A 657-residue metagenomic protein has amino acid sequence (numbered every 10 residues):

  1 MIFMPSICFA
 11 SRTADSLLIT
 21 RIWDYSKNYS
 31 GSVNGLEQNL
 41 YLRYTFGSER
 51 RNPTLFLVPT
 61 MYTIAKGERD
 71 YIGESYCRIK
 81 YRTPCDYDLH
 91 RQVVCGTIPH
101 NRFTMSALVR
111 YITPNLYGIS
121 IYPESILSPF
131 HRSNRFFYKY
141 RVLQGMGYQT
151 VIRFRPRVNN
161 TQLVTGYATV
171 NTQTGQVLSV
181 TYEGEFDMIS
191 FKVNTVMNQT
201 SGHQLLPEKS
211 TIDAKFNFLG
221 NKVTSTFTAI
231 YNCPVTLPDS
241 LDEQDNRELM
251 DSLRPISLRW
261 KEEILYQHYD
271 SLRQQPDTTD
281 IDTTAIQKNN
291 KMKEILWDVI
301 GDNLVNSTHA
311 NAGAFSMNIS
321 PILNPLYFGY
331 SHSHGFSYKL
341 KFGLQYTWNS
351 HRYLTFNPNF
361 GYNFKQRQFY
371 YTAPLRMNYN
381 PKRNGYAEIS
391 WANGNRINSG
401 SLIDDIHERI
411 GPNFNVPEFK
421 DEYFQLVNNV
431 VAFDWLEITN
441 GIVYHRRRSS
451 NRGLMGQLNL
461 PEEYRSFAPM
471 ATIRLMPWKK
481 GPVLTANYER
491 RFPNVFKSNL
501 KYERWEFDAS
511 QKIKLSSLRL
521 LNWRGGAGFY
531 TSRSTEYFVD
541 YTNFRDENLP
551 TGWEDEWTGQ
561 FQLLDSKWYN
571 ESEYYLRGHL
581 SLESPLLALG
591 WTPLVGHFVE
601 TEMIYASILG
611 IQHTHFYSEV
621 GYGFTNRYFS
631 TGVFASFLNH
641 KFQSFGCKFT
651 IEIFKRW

Functional and structural regions predicted by a protein language model:
A10-Q149, V158-L163, S225-Y330, D421 (+7 more regions): Structured extracytoplasmic
G147-N246, G526: Gly/Pro-enriched, hydrophobic low-complexity segments that function as extracytoplasmic propeptides/linkers
L178-G184, I212, M317-Y330, K341 (+12 more regions): Transmembrane beta-strand segments that form the barrel wall of outer-membrane beta-barrel proteins
K222-V223, Y370-A373, G400-I406, S450-Q457 (+4 more regions): Outer-membrane beta-barrel translocator domains and adjoining extracellular loop/strand segments of Gram-negative
I300, N306-S316, H332, T347-T355 (+7 more regions): Short loop/turn motifs that connect adjacent beta-strands in outer-membrane beta-barrel proteins
H334-Y338, R367-Y371, K420-F424, P461-P469 (+6 more regions): Residues that define the transmembrane beta-barrel architecture of outer-membrane proteins
Y338-L344, A373-M377, L426-V430, A471-L475 (+6 more regions): Residues on the lipid-exposed face of transmembrane beta-strands in outer-membrane beta-barrel proteins
Y386-R396, L402, G411-V416, T485-L589: C-terminal outer-membrane beta-barrel translocator/porin domains of Gram-negative envelope proteins and their
